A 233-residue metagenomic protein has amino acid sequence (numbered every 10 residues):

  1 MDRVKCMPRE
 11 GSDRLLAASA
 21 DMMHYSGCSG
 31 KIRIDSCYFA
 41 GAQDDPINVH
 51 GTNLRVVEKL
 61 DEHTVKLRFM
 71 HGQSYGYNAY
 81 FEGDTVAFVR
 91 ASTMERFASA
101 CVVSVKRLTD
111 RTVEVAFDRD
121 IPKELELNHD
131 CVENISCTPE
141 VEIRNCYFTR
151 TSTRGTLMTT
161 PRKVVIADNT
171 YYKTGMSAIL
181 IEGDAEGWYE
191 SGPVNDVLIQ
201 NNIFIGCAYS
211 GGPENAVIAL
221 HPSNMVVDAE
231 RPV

Functional and structural regions predicted by a protein language model:
M1-V233: Extracellular parallel beta-helix/beta-solenoid repeat domains
